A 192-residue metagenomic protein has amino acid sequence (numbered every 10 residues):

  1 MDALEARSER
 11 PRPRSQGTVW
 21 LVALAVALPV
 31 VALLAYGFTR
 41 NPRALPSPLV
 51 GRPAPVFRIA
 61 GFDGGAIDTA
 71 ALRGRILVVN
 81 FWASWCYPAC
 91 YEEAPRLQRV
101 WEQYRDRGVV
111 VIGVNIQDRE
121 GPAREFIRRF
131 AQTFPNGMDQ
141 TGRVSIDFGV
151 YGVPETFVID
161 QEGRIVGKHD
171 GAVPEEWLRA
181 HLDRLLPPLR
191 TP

Functional and structural regions predicted by a protein language model:
M1-V56, P192: N-terminal targeting signals for export/organelle localization
I67-D68, V166: Generic structural signal for well-ordered beta-strand positions
D68-Y87: Short active-site neighborhood of thiol/selenol oxidoreductases, capturing the structured segment around
V78-N80, V111-G113, F157-V158: Hydrophobic beta-strand core positions in alpha/beta domains
F81-R99: Conserved redox-active cysteine motifs that mediate thiol-disulfide chemistry, especially di-cysteine Cys-X(1-2)-Cys
A94-V114, R128: Conserved helix-turn-beta segment immediately C-terminal to the redox Cys motif in thioredoxin-like folds
V109-E120, Q132-G142: Thiol-based oxidoreductase modules, predominantly thioredoxin-like and allied folds used for disulfide exchange
E125-T133, M138-R190: Thiol/disulfide oxidoreductase modules built on the thioredoxin-like
